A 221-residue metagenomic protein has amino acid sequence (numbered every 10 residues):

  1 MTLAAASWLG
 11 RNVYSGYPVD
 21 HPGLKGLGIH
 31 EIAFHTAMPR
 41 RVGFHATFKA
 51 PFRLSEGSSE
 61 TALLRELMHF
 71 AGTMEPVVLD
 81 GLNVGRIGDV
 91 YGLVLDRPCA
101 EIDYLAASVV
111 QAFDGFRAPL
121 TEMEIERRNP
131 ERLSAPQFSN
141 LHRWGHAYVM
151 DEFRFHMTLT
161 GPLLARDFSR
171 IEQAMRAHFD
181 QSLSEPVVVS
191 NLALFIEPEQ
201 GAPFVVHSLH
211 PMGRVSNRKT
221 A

Functional and structural regions predicted by a protein language model:
M1-I87, A100, L105-P186, E199-A221: Basic, often amphipathic N-terminal segments
V188-I196: Small/polar glycine-rich anion-binding or flexible loop at a beta-alpha turn
